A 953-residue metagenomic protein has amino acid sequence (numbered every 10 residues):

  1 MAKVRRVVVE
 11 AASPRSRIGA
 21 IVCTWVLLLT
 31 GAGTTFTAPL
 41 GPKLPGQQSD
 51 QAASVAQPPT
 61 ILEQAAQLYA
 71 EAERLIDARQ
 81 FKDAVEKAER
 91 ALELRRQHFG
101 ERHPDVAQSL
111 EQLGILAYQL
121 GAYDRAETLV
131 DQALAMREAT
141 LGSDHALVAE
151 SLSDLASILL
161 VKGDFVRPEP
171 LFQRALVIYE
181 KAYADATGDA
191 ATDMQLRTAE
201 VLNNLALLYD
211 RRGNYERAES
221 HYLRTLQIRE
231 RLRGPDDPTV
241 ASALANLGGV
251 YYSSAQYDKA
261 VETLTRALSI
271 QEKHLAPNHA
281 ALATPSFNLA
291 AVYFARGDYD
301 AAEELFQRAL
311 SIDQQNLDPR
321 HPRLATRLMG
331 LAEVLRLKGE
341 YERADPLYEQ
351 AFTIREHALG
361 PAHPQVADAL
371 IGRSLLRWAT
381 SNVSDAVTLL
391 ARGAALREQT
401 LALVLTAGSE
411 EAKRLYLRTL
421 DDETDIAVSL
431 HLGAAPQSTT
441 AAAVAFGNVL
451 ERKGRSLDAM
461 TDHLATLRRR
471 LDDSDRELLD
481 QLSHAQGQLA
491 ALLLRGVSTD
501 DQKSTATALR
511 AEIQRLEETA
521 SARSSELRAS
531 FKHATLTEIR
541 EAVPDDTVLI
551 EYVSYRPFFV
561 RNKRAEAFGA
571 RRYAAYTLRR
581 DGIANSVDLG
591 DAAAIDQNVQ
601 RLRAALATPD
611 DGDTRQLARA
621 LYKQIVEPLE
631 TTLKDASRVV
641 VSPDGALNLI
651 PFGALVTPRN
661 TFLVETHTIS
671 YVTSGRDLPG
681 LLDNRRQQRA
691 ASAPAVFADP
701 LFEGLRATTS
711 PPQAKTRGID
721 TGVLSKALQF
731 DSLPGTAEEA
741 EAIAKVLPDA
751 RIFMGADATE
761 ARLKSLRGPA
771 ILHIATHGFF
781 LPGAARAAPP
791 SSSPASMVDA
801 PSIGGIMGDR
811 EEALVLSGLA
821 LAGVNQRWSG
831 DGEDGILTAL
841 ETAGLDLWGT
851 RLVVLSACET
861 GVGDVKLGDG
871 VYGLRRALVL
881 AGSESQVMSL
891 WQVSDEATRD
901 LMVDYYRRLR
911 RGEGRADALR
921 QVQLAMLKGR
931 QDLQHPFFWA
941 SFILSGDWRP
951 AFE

Functional and structural regions predicted by a protein language model:
T37-K82, E86: N-terminal leader/linker segments that initiate helical-solenoid repeat arrays
Q57-P59, Q97-E101, A139-S143, K181-D193 (+6 more regions): Short coil/turn linkers that connect adjacent helices within long alpha-helical scaffolds, especially alpha-solenoid
A66-D77, P104-Q119, A146-V161, D193-R211 (+5 more regions): Conserved alpha-helical positions within TPR/SEL1-like repeat arrays
N288-A291, Y299-D300, Q307, S311 (+7 more regions): Alpha-helical solenoid repeat scaffolds used for protein-protein interaction
A427, G454, S504, A511 (+1 more regions): Catalytic cores of enzymes
